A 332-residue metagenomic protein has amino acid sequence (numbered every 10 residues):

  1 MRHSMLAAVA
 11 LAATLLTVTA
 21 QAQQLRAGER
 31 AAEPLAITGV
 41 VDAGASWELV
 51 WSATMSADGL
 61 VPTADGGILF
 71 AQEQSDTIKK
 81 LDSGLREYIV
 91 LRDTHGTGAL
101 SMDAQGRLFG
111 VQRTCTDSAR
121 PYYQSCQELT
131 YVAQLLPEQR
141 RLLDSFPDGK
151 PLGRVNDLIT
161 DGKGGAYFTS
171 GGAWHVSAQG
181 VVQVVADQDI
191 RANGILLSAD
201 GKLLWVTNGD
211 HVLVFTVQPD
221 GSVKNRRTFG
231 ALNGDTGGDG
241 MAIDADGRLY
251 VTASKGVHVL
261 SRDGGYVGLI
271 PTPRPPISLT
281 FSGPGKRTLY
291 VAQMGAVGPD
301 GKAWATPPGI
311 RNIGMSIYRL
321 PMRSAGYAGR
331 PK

Functional and structural regions predicted by a protein language model:
M1-S4: Positively charged n-region of N-terminal signal peptides that target proteins for export
A7-T17: Bacterial N-terminal signal peptides
V18-A22: Sec/Tat signal peptide C-region and signal peptidase I cleavage site
Q23-K332: Sequence-structural signature of mature extracellular/luminal beta-sheet repeat domains, prominently beta-propellers
